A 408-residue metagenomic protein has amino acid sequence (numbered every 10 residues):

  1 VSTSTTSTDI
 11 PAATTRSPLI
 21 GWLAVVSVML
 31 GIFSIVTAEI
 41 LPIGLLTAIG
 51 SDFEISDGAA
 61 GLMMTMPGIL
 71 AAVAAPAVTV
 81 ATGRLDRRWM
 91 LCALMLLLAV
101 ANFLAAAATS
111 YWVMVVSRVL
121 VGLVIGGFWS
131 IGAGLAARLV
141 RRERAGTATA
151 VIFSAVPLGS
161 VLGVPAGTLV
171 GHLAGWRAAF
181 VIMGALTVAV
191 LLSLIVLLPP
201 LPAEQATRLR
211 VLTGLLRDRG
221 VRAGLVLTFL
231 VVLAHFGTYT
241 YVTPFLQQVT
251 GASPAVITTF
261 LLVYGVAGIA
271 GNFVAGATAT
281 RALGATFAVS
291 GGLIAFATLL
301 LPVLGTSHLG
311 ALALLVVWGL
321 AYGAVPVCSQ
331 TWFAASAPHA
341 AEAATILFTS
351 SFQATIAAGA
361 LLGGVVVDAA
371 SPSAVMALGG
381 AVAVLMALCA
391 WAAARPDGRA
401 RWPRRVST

Functional and structural regions predicted by a protein language model:
E54, D86, A107-V113, G251 (+1 more regions): Helix-breaking motifs and short loop linkers at transmembrane-helix boundaries and internal kinks in secondary membrane
V73-T109: Conserved MFS/SLC helix-loop-helix module at the cytosolic interface between two early adjacent transmembrane helices
A74-R87, G271-L283, V367: Helix-to-loop junctions at the C-terminal end of transmembrane segments in multipass secondary transporters
R88-L91, M114, F287-A288: Primarily marks hydrophobic transmembrane alpha-helices of the MFS/SLC 12-helix fold
A101-L104, W112-V121, L309-V317: Paired small-residue
S117-V156: Cytoplasmic helix-loop-helix junction between adjacent transmembrane helices in 12-TM secondary transporters
G184-E204, C389-A394: C-terminal membrane-cytosol helix-exit motif in multi-pass small-molecule transporters
A285-S329: C-terminal transmembrane helical hairpin of 12-TM major facilitator-type secondary transporters
